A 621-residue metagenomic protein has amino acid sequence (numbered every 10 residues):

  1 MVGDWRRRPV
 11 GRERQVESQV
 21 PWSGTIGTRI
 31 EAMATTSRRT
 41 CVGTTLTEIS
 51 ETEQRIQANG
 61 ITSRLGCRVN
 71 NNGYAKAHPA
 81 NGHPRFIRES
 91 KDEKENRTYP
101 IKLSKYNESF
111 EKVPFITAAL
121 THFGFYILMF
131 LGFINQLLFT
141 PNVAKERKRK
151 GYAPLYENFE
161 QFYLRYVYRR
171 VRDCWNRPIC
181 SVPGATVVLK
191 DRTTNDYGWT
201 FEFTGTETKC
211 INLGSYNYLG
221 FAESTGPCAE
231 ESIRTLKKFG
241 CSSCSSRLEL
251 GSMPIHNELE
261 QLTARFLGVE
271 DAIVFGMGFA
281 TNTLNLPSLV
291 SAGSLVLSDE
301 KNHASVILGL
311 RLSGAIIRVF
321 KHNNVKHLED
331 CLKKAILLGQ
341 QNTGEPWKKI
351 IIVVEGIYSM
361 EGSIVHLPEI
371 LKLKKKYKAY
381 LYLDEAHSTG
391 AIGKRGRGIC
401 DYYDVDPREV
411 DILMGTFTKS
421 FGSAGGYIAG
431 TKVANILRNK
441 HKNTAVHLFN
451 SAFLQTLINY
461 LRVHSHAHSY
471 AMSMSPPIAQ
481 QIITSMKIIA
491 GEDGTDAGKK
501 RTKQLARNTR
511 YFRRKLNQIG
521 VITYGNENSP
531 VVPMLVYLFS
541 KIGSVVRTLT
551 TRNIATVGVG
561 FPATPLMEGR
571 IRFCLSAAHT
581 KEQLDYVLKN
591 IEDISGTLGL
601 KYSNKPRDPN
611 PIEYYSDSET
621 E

Functional and structural regions predicted by a protein language model:
M1-R8, R12, Q19-N59, R165 (+9 more regions): PLP-dependent enzyme catalytic core of the Aspartate aminotransferase-like
A34-C241, A379, A471: N-terminal "arm"/small-domain region of PLP-dependent enzymes with the aminotransferase-like
C67, P79, R88, R97 (+13 more regions): Conserved PLP-binding catalytic core of the aspartate aminotransferase-like
Y216-N217, R318, H322-L383: Active-site phosphate-binding strand-loop segment of PLP-dependent enzymes
C244-L250, E260-L284, F320: Short loop-beta-helix segment that forms the pyridoxal 5′-phosphate
N285-A304: Conserved PLP-anchoring active-site segment centered on the Schiff-base-forming lysine
A292, L312-G314, E409: Short, structured coil segments at secondary-structure junctions
Y377-Y380, H387, I392-N528, L538-K541 (+1 more regions): Active-site C-terminal subdomain of aminotransferase-like
